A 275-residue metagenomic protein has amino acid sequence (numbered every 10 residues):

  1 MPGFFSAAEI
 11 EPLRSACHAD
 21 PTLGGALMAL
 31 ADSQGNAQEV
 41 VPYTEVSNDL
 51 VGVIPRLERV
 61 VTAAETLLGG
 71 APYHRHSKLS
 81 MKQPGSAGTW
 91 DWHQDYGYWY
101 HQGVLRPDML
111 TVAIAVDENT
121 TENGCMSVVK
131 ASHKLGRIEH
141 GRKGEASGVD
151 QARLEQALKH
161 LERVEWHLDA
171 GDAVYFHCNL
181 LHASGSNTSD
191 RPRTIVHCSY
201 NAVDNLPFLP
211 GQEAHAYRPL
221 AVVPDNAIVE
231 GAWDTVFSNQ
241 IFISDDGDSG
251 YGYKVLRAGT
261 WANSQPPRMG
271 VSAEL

Functional and structural regions predicted by a protein language model:
M1-G103, G141, G211, A221 (+1 more regions): Non-heme Fe(II)-dependent double-stranded beta-helix
L23, L27-M28, S33, L180-L275: Non-heme Fe(II)/2-oxoglutarate
G70-S77, G88-W90, D108-I114, G124 (+1 more regions): Generic beta-strand structural signal
Q83, V129-G136, S199-N205: Short edge-strand/loop segments of extracellular domains
W92-Y100, I114, R153, K159: Active-site glycine-rich loop that binds ribose-phosphate moieties when present
H93, Q102-T121, H167, S199-A202: Short, conserved beta-strand element in jelly-roll/cupin
Y98-M109, L161-E162, L168, R191-P192: A short beta-loop-beta micro-motif enriched in histidine and acidic residues
N119-G185: Double-stranded beta-helix
